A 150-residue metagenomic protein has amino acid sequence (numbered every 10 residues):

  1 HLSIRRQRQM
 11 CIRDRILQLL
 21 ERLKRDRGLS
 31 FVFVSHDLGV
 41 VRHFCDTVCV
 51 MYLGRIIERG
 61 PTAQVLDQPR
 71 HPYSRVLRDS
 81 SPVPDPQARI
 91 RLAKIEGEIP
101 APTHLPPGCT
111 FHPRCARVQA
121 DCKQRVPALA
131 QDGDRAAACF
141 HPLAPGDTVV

Functional and structural regions predicted by a protein language model:
H1-R8, I12: Single conserved hydrophobic/aromatic residue that forms the stacking wall/gate of nucleotide- or nucleobase-binding
L2, L53, H141-P142: Compositionally biased, intrinsically disordered low-complexity regions enriched in proline and serine
I4, K24, V50, A93 (+1 more regions): Short glycine- and Lys/Arg-enriched binding-loop motifs that mark or flank ligand-binding interfaces
Q7, Y52-L53, R114, G133: Residue-level recognition of short loop/turn positions
R13-I90: P-loop NTP-binding/switch modules centered on Walker-like glycine-rich loops
P61-V150: Charged, flexible cofactor/metal-binding loops and thiol motifs
